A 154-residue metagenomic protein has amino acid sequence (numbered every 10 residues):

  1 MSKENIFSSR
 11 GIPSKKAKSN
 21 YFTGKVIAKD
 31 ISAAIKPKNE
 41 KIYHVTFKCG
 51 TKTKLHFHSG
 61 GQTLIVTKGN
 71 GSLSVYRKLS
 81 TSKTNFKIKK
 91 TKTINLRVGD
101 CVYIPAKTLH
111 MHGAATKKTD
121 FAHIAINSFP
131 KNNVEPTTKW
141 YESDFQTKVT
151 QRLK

Functional and structural regions predicted by a protein language model:
M1-E40, K54, T84, T93 (+1 more regions): A short, N-terminal "cap"/entry segment at the start of jelly-roll beta-barrel domains of the cupin/DSBH fold
D30, K41-H58, T63, A106: Conserved short histidine dyad/triad with adjacent acidic residue
K52-K54, S72, V98-V102, A106-H112: Histidine-centered metal-chelating micro-motifs
T63, K118-T138: A short hydrophobic beta-strand segment most commonly corresponding to one strand of the jelly-roll/cupin
T63, K78-K107: Short acidic-glycine-tyrosine-enriched beta hairpin
S74-K78, I126: Predominantly extracellular/luminal cell-surface or secreted proteins
